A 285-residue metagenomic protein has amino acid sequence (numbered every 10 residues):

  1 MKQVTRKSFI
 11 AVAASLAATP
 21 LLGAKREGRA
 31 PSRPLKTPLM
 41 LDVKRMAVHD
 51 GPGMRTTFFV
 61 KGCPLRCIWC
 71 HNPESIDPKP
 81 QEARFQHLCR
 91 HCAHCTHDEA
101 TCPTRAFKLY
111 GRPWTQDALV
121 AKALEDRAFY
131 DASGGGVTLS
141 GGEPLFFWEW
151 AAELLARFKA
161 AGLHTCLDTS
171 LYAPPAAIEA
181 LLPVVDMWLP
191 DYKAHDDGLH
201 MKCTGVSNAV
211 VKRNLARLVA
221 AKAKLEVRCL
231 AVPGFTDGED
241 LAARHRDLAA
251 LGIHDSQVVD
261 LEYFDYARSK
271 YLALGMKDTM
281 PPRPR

Functional and structural regions predicted by a protein language model:
M1-V4: N-terminal secretory signal peptides
F9-P20, P31-P52, A231-R285: Auxiliary Fe-S-binding modules of radical SAM enzymes
G23-A24: Boundary at the C-terminal end of the N-terminal hydrophobic targeting segment
M40, I68, W148-E149: Short N-terminal helix/helix-N-cap motif within the alpha/beta-hydrolase-1
R55-C70, E82-R105, E143: Cysteine-centered iron-sulfur cluster-binding motifs in ferredoxin-type domains/subunits of redox enzymes
N72-E82, A106-G111: Iron-sulfur (Fe-S) cluster-binding segments and ferredoxin-like electron-carrier domains, especially [2Fe-2S]
Q86-T101, G111-A128: Short microdomains enriched in Cys/His and/or Lys/Arg
D117-A273: Conserved AdoMet/S-adenosylmethionine-binding subsite of the radical SAM
